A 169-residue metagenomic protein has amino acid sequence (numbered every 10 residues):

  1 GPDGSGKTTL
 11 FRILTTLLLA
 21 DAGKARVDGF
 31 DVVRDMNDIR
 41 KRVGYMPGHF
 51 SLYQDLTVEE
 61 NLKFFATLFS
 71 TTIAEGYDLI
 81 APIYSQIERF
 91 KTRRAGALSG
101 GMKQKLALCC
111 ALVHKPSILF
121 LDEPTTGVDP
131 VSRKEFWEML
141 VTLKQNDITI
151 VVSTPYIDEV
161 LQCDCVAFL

Functional and structural regions predicted by a protein language model:
T15: Helix-to-loop junction immediately C-terminal to a conserved catalytic motif
G23-D31, I39: Conserved ABC transporter NBD signature motif
R94-L98: Conserved ABC ATPase signature
L108: Hydrophobic anchor residue at the start of the ABC signature
K115: Conserved catalytic motifs of ABC-family nucleotide-binding domains
L119-D122: Catalytic Walker B motif of ABC-type/P-loop ATPase nucleotide-binding domains
